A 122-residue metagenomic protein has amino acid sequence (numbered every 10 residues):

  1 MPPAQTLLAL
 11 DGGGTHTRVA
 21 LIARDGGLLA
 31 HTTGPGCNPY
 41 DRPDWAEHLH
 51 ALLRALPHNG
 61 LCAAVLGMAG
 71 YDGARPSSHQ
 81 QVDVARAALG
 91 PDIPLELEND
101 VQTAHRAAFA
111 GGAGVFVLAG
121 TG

Functional and structural regions predicted by a protein language model:
P2-H48, N59-G60: Short glycine-rich, Thr/Ser-proximal phosphate-binding strand/loop in the N-terminal lobe of ATP-dependent enzymes
D11, G67, F116-G120: Short beta-strand segments
G13-T15, C62, G111, A119-T121: Short, basic and Ser/Thr-rich N-terminal targeting/leader segments
T15-H16, A69-D72, G122: Gly/Ser/Thr-rich beta-alpha loop segments that engage phosphate groups in nucleotides
T17-I22, R106, F116-V117, G122: Short beta-strand scaffold segments in enzyme catalytic cores
T33, R54-L89, P94-E96, R106-F109 (+1 more regions): Short beta-strand-loop/turn "lid" adjacent to the catalytic site in phosphate-handling enzymes
